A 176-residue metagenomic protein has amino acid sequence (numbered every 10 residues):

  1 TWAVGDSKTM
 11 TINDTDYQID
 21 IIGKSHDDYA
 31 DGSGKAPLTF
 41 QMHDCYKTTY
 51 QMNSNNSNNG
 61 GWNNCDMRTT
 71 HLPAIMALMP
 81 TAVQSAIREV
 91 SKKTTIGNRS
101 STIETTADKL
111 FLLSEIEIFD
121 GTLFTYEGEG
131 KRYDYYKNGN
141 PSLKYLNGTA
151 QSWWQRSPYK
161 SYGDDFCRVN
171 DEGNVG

Functional and structural regions predicted by a protein language model:
T1-G176: Collagenous Gly-X-Y triple-helix signature in extracellular proteins
